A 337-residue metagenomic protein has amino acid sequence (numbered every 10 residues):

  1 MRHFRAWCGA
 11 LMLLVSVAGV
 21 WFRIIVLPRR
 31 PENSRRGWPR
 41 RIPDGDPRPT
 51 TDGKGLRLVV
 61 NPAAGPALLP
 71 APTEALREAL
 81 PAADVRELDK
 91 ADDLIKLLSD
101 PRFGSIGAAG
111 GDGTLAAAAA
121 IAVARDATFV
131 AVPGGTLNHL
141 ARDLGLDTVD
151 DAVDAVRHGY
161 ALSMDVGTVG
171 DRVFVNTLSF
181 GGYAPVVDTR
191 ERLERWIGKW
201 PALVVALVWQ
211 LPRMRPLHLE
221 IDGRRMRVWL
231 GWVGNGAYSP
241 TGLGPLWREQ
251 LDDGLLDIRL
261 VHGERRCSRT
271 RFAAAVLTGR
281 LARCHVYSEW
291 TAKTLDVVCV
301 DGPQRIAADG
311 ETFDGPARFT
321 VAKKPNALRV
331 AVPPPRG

Functional and structural regions predicted by a protein language model:
M1-I106, A116, G337: ATP/NTP phosphate-donor binding region
R2-I24, R41-D46, G53, G223-R225 (+2 more regions): ATP/nucleoside-binding phosphotransfer catalytic cores, i.e., glycine-rich phosphate-binding loops
W38-P39, R57-V60, L69-P70, L88 (+1 more regions): Catalytic core of DAGKc-family lipid kinases
A108-D112: N-terminal glycine-rich "phosphate-gripper" loop used for MgATP/nucleotide binding and carboxylate activation
G113-A118, H139: Short glycine/serine/threonine-rich phosphate/pyrophosphate-binding segments that cradle anionic phosphate groups
S179, W232-W247, T312: Glycine-rich phosphate/pyrophosphate-binding beta-alpha loops
Y183-V186, R227, S239-G242, R266-T270: Short acidic/glycine-rich loop or secondary-structure boundary segments that cap or lie
R192-P201, G244-C267: Gly/Ser/Thr-rich active-site loops/lids in small-molecule metabolic enzymes that frequently grip phosphoryl groups
